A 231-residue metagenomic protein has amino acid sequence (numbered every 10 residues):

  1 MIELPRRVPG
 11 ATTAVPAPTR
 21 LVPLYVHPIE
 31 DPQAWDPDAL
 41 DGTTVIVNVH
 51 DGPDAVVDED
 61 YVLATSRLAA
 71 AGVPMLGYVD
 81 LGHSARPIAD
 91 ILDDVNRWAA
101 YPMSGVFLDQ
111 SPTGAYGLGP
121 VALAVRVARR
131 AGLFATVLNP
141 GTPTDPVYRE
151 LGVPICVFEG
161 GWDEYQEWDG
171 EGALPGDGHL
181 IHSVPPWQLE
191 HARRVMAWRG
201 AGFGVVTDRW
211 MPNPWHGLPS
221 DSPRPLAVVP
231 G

Functional and structural regions predicted by a protein language model:
M1-G231: Glycan-processing catalytic domains of CAZymes
